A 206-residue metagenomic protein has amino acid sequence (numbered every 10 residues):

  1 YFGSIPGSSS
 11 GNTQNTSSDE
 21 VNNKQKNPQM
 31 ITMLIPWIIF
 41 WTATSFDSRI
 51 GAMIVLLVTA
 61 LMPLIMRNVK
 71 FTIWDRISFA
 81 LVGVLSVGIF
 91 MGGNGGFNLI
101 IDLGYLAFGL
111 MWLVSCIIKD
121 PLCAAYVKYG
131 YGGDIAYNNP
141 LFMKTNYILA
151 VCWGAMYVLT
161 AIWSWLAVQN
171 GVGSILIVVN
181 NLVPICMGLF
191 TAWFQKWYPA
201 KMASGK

Functional and structural regions predicted by a protein language model:
T16-Q29, S45-I50, R67-I77, Y147: Short, amphipathic, aromatic/basic-enriched membrane-interface segments that mark the entry/exit of transmembrane
W37, W41, F79-N94, F108-W112: Small-residue-rich segments of transmembrane alpha-helices in multi-pass membrane proteins, especially helix faces
W41-L57: Structural signature of hydrophobic alpha-helical transmembrane segments
T59-K70, Q195: C-terminal ends of transmembrane helices
N68-T72, M91-L99: Membrane-interface helix caps and helix-loop-helix hairpins in membrane proteins
T72-G83, L99-L106: Cytoplasmic-side transmembrane-helix entry/capping segments in multi-pass membrane proteins
G95-K144: Membrane-proximal helix-loop-helix units in multi-pass membrane proteins
G132-K206: C-terminal membrane-adjacent module
